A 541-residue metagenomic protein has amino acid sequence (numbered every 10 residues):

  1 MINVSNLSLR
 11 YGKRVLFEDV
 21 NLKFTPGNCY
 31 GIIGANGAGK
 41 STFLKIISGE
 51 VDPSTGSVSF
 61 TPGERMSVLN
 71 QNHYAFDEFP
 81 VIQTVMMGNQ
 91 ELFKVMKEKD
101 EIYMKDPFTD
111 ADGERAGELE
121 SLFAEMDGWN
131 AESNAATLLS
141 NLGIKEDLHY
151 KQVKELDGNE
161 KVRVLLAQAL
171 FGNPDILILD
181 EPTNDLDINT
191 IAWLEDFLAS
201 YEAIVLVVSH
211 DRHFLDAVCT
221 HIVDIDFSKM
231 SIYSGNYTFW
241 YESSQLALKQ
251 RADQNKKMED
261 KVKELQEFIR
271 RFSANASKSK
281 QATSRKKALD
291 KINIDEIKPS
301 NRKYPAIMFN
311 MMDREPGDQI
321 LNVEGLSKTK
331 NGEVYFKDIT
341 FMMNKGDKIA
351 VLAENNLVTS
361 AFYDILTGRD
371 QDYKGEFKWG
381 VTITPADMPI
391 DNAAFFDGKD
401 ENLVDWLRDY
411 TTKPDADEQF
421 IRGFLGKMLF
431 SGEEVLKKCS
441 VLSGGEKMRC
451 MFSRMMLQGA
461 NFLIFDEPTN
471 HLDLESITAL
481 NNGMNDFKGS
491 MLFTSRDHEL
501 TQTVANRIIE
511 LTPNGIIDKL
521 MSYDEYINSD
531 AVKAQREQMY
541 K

Functional and structural regions predicted by a protein language model:
M1-N255, F309-K541: ABC ATP-binding cassette signature C-motif
Y103, Y241, R270-S273, S277 (+1 more regions): A structural signal for long alpha-helical coiled-coils and helix-turn connectors that form the cytosolic signaling
G113, L186-D187, T283-I294: Extended non-transmembrane interhelical loops and adjacent amphipathic helices of multipass membrane proteins
A136-L142, E267, R271, K287-I292: Short amphipathic coiled-coil heptad-repeat segments
R251-L265, I269-R271, A276-K287, A306 (+1 more regions): ABC ATPase nucleotide-binding domains
S277-Q281, K291-R302, K378: Proline-centered turn/helix-capping motifs that create local helix->coil transitions or kinks
K298-R314: Short, flexible cytosolic linker that couples an ABC transmembrane/permease module to its adjacent nucleotide-binding
